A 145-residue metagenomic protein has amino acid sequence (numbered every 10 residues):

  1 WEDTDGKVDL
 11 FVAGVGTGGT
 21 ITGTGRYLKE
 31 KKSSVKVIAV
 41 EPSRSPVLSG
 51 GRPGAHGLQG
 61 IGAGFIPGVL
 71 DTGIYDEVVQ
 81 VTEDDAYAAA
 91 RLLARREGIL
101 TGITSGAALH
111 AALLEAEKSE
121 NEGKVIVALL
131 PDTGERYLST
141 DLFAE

Functional and structural regions predicted by a protein language model:
W1, D5, L10, V35 (+3 more regions): Terminal helix/beta-alpha structural elements that buttress the NAD(P)+-binding lobe
W1-V35: Glycine-rich ThDP/TPP pyrophosphate-binding loop and its adjacent helix/strand module within ThDP-dependent enzymes
K7, K29-I103, D141-E145: Active-site/ligand-binding loops adjacent to catalytic centers
A13-G16, A39-E41, V127-P131: Short beta-strand segments
G14-G25, T104-A112, Y137: Short glycine/serine/threonine-rich phosphate/pyrophosphate-binding segments that cradle anionic phosphate groups
G19, S45, A86, G134-E135: Surface-exposed, flexible loop/turn segments at secondary-structure boundaries
G25-K32, H110-E120: Alpha-helix C-terminal capping segments
G64, L113-E145: Phosphate-binding loop/pocket of nucleotide- and phosphate-handling active sites
